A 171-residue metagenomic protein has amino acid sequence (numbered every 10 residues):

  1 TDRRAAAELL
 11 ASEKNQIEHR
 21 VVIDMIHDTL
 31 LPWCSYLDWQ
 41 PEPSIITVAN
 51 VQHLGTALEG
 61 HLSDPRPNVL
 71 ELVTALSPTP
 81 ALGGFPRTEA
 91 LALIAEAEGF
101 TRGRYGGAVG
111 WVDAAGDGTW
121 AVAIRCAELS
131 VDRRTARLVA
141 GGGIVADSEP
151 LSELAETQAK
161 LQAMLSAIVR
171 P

Functional and structural regions predicted by a protein language model:
T1-E96, V169: Contiguous alpha-helical scaffold segments within structured protein domains that host functional hotspots
T56-P171: Conserved hydrophobic core element of enzyme catalytic domains
